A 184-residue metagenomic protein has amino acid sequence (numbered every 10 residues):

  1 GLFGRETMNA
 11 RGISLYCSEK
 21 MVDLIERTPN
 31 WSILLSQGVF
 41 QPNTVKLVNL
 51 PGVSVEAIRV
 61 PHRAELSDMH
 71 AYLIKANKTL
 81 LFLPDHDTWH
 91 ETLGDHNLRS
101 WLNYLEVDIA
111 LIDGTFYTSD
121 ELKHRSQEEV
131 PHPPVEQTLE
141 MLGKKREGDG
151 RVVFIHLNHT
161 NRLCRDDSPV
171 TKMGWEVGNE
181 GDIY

Functional and structural regions predicted by a protein language model:
G1-L2, E26, E91-T92: Short N-terminal helix/helix-N-cap motif within the alpha/beta-hydrolase-1
G1-Y16, D108: Active-site metal-binding motif and surrounding structural segment of the metallo-beta-lactamase
M8-R11, W31-Q41: A short alpha->loop->secondary-structure connector
I13, F40, V53, W175: Short, conserved active-site loop motifs that form the nucleotide-linked donor/cofactor pocket
I13-V22, L111, V153-I155: Short internal beta-strands
K20-N30: A short, active-site helix/loop in glycosyltransferases that binds the activated sugar's phosphate group
P42-N103, E180-Y184: Core dinuclear metal-dependent hydrolase active-site scaffold
T79, D87-D182: Cap/insert and terminal regions of metallo-dependent hydrolase folds
